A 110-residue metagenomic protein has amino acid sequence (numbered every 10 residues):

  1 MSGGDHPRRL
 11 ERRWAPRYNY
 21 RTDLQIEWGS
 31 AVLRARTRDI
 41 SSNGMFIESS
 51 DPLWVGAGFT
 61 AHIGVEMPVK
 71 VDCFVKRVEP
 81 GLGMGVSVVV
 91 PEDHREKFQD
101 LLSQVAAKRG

Functional and structural regions predicted by a protein language model:
M1-I40, D93, Q99-G110: N-terminal helix initiation/capping motif
R21-V55, T60, L82-G85: Short strand-loop-strand
W28, D51, V65, V90-E92: Non-catalytic surface loops within mature trypsin-like serine protease
V32, P68-K70: Beta-strand residues that line the small-molecule/cofactor-binding core of sensory signal-transduction domains
D39, V65, V75-R77, V90: A residue-level detector for short acidic-glycine micro-motifs
W54-G56, E66-P68, E79: A cross-taxa feature marking solvent-exposed loop/turn segments within ectodomains of secreted and single-pass membrane
G58-T60, V71-F74: Short beta-alpha junctions and helix-cap segments that line functional grooves
V78-Q104: C-terminal structural segments of small proteins and small subunits
